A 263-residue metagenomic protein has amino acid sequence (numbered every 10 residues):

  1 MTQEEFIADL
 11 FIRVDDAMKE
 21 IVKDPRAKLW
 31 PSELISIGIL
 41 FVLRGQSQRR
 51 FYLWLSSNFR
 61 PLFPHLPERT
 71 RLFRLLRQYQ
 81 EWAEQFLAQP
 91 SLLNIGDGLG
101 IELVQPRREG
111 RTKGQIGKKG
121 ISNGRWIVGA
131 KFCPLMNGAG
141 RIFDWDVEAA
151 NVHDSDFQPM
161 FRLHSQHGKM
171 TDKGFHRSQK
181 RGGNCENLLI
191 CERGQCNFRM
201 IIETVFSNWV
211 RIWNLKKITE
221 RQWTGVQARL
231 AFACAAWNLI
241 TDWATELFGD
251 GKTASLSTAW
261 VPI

Functional and structural regions predicted by a protein language model:
M1-I263: Short alpha-helical elements
